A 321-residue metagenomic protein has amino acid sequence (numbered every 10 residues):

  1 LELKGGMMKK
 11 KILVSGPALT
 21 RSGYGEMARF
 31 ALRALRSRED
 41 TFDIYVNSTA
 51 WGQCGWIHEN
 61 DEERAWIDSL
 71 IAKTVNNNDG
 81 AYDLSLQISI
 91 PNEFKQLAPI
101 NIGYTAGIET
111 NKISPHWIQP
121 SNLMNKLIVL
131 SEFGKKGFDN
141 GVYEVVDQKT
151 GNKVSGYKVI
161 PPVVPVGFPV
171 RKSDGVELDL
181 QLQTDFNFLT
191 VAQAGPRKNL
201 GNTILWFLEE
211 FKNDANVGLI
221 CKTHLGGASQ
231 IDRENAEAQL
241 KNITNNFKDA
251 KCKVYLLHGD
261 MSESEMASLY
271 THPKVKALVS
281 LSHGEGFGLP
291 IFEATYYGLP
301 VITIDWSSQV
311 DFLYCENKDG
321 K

Functional and structural regions predicted by a protein language model:
G5-K10, K172-N187, K212-D214: Nucleotide-sugar donor-binding and catalytic loop/hinge architecture of NDP-sugar-dependent glycosyltransferases
M8-Y82, G218: N-terminal pre-catalytic "stem/leader" segment of glycosyltransferase-like enzymes
L13, L180-K198, I204-F207, L219-C221: Conserved donor-binding/catalytic core segment of Leloir-type glycosyltransferases
L13-S15, Q53-D139: Extended catalytic core of nucleotide-activated donor transferases of GT-like folds
K126-G175: Donor nucleotide-sugar binding/catalytic pocket of nucleotide-sugar-dependent glycosyltransferases
G227-A277, D319: Nucleotide-activated donor-binding/catalytic signature segment of Leloir-type glycosyltransferases, i.e., the conserved
S268-L289, Y296-L299: Acidic donor-binding loop of glycosyltransferase active sites
P300-T303, G320: Short hydrophobic beta-strand element within catalytic cores of glycosyltransferases and related nucleotide-activated
